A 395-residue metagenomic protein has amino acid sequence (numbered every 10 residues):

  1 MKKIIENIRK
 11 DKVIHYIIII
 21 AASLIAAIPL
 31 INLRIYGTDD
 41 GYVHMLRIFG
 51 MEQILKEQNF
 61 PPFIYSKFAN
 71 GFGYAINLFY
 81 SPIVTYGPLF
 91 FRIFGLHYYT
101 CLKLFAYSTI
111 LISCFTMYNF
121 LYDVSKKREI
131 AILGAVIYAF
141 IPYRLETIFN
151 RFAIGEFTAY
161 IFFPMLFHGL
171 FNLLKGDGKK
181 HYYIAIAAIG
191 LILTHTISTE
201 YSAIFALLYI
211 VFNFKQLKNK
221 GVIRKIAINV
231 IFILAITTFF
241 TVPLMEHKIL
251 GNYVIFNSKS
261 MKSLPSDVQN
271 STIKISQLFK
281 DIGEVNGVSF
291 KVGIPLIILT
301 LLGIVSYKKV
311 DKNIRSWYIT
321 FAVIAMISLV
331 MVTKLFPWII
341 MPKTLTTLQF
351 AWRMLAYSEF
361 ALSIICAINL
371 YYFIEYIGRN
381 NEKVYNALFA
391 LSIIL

Functional and structural regions predicted by a protein language model:
M1-L395: Membrane-embedded transmembrane-helix bundle of lipid-linked glycan/lipid transferases
